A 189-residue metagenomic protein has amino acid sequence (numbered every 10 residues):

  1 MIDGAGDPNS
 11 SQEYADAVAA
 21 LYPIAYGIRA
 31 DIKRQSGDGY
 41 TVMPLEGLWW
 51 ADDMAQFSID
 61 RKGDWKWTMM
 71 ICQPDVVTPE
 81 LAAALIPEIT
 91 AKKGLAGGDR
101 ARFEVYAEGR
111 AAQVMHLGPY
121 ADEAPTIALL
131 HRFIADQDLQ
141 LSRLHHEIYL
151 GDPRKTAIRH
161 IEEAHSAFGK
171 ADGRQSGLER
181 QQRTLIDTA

Functional and structural regions predicted by a protein language model:
M1-A189: A solvent-exposed interaction/effector surface
